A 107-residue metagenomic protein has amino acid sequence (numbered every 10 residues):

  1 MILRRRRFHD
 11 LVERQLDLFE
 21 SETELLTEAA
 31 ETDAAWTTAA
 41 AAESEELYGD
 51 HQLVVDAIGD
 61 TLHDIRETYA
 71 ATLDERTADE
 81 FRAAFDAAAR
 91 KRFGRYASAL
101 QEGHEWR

Functional and structural regions predicted by a protein language model:
M1-T38: Short terminal alpha-helical segments
R14-D17, S21, L53, A57 (+2 more regions): Charged, amphipathic alpha-helical oligomerization/scaffolding segments
L26-Y69: Contiguous, amphipathic alpha-helical segments that mediate oligomerization or scaffolding in large protein assemblies
A71-R107: Amphipathic alpha-helical binding modules
